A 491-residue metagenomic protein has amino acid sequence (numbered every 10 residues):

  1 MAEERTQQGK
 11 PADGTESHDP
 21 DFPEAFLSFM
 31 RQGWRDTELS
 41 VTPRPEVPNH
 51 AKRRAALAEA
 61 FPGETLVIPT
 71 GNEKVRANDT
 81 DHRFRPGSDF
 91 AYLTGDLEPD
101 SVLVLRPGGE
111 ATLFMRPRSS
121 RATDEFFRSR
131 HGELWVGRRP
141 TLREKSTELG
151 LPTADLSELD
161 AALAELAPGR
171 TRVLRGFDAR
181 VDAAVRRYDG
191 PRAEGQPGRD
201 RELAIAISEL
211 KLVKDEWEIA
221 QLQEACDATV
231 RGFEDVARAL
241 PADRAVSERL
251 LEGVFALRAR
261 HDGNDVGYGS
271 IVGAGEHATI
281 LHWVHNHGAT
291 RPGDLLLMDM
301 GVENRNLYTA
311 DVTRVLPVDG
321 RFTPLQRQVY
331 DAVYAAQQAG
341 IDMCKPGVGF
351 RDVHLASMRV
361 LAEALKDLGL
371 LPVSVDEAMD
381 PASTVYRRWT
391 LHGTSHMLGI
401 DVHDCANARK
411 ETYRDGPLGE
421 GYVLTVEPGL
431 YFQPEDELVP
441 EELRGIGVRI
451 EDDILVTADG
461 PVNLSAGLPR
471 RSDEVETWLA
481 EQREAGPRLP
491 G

Functional and structural regions predicted by a protein language model:
M1-G491: Active-site neighborhoods and metal-handling regions in enzymes and metal-associated proteins
